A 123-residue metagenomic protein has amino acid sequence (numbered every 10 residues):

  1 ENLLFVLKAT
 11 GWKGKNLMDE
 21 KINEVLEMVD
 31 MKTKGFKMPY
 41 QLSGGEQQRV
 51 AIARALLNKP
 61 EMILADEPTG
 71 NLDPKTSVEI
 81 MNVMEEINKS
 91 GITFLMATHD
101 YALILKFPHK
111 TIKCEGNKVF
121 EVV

Functional and structural regions predicted by a protein language model:
E1-K8: Q-loop/switch helix immediately C-terminal to the Walker
K8-G11, K15-K34: Conserved ABC ATPase "signature" region
M38-L42, E46: Conserved ABC ATPase signature
I52: Hydrophobic anchor residue at the start of the ABC signature
L57-E61: A short, proline-enriched helix->beta-strand linker immediately N-terminal to the Walker B motif in ABC-type P-loop
I63-D66: Catalytic Walker B motif of ABC-type/P-loop ATPase nucleotide-binding domains
P74-T76: Helix N-cap at the start of a conserved alpha-helix in ABC-type nucleotide-binding domains
T98-H99: H-loop/switch region of ABC-family ATPase nucleotide-binding domains
